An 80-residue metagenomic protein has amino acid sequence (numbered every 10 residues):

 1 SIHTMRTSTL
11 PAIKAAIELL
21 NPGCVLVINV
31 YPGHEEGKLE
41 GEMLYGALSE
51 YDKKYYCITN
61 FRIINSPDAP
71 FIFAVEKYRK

Functional and structural regions predicted by a protein language model:
S1-A12: Mobile active-site "lid"/loop adjacent to the S-adenosyl-L-methionine
P11, A15, M43-G46: Alpha-helical scaffolding segments of alpha/beta enzyme cores, especially the outer helices of TIM-barrel or partial
A12-I13, E18-V30: Conserved beta-strand signature within the Rossmann-like core of class I S-adenosyl-L-methionine
V30-E36: Short histidine/acidic/glycine/proline-rich micro-motifs that form metal- and phosphate-coordinating active-site loops
E36-K80: Class I S-adenosyl-L-methionine
